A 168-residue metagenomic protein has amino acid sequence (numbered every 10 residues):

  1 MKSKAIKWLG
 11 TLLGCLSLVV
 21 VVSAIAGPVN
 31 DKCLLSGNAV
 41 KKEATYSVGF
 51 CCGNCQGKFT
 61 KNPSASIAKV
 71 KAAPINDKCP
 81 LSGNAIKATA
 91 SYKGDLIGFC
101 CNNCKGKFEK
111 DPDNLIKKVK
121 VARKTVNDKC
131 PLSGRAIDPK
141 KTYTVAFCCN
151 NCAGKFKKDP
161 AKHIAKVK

Functional and structural regions predicted by a protein language model:
M1-K2: N-terminal hydrophobic targeting signals that begin at the initiator methionine
A5-I6, G10, V20-K168: Intrinsically disordered, low-complexity terminal tails/loops enriched in metal-binding residues
